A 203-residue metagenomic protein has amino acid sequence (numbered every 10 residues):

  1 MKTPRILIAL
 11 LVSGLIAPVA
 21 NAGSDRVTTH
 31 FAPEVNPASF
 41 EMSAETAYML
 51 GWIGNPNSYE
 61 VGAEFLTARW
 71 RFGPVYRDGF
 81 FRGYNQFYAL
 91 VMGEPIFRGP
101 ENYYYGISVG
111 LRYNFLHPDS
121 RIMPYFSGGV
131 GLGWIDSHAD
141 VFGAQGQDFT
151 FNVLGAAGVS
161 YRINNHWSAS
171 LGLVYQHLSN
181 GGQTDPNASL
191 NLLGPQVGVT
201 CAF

Functional and structural regions predicted by a protein language model:
M1-V35: Cleavable N-terminal export/targeting peptides
G23-S39, F72-N85, L116-M123, I163-W167: Short loop/turn motifs that connect adjacent beta-strands in outer-membrane beta-barrel proteins
A38-T46, G83-V91, Y105-I107, P124-V130 (+3 more regions): Transmembrane beta-strands of outer-membrane beta-barrel proteins
T46-W52, F72, V91-F97, F115 (+3 more regions): Transmembrane beta-strands of outer-membrane beta-barrel pores
N55-G62, G99-Y104, A144-F149, P186-L192: Replace "Gram-negative outer membrane beta-barrel proteins" with "bacterial and organellar outer membrane beta-barrel
E64-A68, L190-F203: Outer-membrane beta-barrel "beta-signal"
R69-G73, D78, R112-L116, G158-S160 (+1 more regions): Transmembrane beta-barrel domains of outer membrane proteins
P100-G128: Helix-adjacent hinge/juxtasegments
